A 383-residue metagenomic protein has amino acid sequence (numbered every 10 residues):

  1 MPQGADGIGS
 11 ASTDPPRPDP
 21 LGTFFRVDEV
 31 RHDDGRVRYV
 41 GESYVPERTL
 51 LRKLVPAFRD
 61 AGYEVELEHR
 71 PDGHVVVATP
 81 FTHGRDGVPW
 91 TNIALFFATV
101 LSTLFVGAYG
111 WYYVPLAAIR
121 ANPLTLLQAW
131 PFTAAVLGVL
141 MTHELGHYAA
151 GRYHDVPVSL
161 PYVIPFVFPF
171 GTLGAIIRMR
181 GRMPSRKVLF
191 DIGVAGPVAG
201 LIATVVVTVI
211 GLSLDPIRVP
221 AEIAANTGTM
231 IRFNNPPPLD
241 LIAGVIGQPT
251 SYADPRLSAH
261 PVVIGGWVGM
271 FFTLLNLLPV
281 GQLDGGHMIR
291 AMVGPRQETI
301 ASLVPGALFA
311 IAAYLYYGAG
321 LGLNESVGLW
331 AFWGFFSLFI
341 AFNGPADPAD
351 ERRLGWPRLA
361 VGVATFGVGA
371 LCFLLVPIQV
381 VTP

Functional and structural regions predicted by a protein language model:
M1-P383: Hydrophobic transmembrane alpha-helices and their immediate loop junctions in multi-pass integral membrane proteins
